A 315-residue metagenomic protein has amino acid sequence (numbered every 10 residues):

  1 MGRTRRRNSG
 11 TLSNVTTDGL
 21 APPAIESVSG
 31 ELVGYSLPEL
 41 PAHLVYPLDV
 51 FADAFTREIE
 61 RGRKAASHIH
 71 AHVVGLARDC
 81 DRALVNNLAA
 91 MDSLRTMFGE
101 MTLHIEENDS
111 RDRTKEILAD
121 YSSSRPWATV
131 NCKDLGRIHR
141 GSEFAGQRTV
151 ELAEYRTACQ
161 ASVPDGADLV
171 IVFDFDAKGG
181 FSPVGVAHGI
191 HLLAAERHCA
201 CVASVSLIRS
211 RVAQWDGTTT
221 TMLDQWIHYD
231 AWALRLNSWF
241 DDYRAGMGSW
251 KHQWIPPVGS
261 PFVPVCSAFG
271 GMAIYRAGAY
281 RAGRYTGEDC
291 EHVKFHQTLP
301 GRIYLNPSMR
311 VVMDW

Functional and structural regions predicted by a protein language model:
G10-A90: N-proximal low-complexity "stem/linker" segments adjacent to membrane-targeting elements
N14, G19-L37, W250-W315: C-terminal catalytic/acceptor-binding lobe
C80-D81, E106-I117, L135-R137, F175-A177: A conserved acidic beta->alpha catalytic loop
C80-L84, R148-R156, E288-H292: Phosphate/oxyanion-binding active-site loops and adjacent basic polyanion-contact surfaces
A90-E100: Short, acidic, metal-binding catalytic loop of nucleotide-sugar glycosyltransferases
S123-G166: Active-site-proximal specificity loops/subdomain of glycosyltransferases
G166-G180: Short beta-strand-to-loop acidic/aromatic patch adjacent to the donor-nucleotide binding site
K178-I274, R281-G283: Conserved catalytic core of nucleotide-sugar-dependent glycosyltransferases
